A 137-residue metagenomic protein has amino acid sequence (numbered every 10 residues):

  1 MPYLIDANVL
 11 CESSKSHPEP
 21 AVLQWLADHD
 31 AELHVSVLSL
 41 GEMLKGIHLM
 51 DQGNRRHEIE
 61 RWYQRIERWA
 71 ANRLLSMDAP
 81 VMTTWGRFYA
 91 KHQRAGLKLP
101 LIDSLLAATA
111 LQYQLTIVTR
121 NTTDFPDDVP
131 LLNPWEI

Functional and structural regions predicted by a protein language model:
P2-L4, S14, P20-L101, L105-A108 (+2 more regions): PIN-domain endoribonuclease scaffold, especially VapC-family toxins
L111: Short alpha-helix at the nucleotide-sugar/activated-sugar donor binding site of glycosyltransferases and closely
R120-D124: C-terminal structural segments of small proteins and small subunits
